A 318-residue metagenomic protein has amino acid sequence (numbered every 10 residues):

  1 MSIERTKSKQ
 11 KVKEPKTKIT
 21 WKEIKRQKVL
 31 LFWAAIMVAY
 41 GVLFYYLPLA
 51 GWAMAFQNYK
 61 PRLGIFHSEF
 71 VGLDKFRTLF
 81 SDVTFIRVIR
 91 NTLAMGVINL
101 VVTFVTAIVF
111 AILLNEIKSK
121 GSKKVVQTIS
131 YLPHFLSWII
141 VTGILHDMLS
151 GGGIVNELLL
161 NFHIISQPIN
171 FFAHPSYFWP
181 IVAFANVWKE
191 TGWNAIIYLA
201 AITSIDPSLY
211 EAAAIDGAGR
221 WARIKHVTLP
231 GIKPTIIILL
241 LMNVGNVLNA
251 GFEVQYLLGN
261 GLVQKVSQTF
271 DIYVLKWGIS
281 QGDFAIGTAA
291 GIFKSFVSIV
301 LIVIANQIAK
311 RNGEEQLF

Functional and structural regions predicted by a protein language model:
M1-E23: Short, Lys/Arg-rich, polar N-terminal cytosolic tail immediately upstream of the first transmembrane signal-anchor
K22-F318: A structural signal for multi-pass alpha-helical bundles of membrane permease subunits that mediate small-molecule
